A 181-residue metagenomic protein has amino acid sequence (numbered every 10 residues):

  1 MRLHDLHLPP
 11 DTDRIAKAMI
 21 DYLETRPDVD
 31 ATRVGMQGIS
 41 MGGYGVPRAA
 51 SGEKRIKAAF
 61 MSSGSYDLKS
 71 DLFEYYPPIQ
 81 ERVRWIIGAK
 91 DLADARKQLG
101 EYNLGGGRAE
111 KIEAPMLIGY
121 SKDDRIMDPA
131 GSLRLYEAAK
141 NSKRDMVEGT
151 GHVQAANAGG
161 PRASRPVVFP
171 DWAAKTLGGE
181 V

Functional and structural regions predicted by a protein language model:
D5-D28, R33-G35, G45-R48, V167: Alpha/beta-hydrolase active-site loop
P27, L104-A114: Conserved serine/cysteine hydrolase catalytic core
G35-G38, P47, S62, G119: Short beta-strand immediately N-terminal to the catalytic nucleophile in serine-hydrolase-like folds
R48-Q98: Hydrolase active-site cap/lid region
I112-E113, I118-Y120, D124: Short beta-strand/loop motif that positions the catalytic acidic residue of the alpha/beta-hydrolase fold
A114, D128-E137: Short alpha-helix in the alpha/beta-hydrolase fold that links the catalytic acid
Y136-A155, V168: Catalytic histidine neighborhood in serine/cysteine hydrolases with alpha/beta-hydrolase-type architecture
G159-V181: Catalytic active-site module of serine/aspartate enzymes centered on a nucleophile-bearing elbow/loop
